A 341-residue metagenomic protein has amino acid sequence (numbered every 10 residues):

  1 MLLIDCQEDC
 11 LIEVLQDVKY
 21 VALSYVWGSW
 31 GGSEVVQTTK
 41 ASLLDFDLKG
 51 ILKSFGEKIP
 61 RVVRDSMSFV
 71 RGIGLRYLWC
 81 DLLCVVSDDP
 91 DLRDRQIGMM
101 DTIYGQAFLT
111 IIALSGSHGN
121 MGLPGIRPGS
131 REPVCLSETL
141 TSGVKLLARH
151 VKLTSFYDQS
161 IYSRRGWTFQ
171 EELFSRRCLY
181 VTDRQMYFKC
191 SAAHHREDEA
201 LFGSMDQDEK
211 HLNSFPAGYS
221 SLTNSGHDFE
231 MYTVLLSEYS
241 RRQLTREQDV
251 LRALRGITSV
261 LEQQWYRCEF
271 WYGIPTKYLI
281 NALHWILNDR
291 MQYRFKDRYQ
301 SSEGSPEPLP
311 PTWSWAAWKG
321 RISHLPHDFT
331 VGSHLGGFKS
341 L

Functional and structural regions predicted by a protein language model:
M1-I73, V85-L341: Feature captures the RNA virus RNA-dependent RNA polymerase
R76: Short acidic/polar active-site loop segments enriched in Thr and Asp
W79-D81: Acidic, Ser/Thr-rich, low-complexity intrinsically disordered regions in fungal proteins
